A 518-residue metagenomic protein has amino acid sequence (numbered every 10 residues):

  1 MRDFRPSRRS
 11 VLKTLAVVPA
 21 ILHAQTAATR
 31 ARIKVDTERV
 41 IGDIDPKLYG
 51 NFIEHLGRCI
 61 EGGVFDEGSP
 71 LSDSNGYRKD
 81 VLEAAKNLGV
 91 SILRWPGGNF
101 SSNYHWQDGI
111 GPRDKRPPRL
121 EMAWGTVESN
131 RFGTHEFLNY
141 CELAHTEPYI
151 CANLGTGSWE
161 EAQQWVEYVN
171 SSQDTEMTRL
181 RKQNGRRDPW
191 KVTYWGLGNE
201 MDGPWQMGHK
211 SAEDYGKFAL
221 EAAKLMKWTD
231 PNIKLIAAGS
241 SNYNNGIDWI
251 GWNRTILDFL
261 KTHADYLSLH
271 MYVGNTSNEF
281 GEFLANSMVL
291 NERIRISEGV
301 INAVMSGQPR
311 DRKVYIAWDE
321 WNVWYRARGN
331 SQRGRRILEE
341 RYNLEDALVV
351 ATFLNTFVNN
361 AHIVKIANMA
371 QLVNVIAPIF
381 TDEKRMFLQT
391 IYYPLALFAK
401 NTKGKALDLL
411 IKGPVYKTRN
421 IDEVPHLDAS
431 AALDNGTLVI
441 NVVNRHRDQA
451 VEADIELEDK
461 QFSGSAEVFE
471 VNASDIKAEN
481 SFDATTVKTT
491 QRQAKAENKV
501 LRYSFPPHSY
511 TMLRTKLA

Functional and structural regions predicted by a protein language model:
M1-P6: Secretory targeting signals
S7, L12-I21, Q25-I250, D258-Y266 (+3 more regions): Non-catalytic accessory regions flanking glycosidase/transglycosidase catalytic cores in CAZymes
H270-A285: Active-site His/acidic residue clusters
